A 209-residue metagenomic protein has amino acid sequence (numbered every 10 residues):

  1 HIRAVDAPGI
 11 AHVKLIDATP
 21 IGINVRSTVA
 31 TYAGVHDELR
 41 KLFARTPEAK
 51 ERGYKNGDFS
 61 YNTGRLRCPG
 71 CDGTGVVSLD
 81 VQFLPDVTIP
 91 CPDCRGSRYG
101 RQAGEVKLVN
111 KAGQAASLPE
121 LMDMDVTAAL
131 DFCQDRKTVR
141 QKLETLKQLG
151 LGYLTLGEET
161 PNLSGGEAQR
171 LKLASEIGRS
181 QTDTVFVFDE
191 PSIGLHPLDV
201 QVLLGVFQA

Functional and structural regions predicted by a protein language model:
H1-A209: Conserved phosphate-binding elements of NTP-dependent enzyme cores
